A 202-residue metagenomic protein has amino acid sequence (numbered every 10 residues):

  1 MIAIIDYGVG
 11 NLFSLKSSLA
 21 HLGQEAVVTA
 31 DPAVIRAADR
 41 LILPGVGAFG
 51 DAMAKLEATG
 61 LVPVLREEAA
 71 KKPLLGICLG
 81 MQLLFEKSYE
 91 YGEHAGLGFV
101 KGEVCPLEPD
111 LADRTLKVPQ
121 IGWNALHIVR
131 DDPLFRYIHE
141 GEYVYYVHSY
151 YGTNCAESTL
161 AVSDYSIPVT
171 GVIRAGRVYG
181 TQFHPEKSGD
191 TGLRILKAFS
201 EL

Functional and structural regions predicted by a protein language model:
I2-Q24, F183-K187: N-terminal beta1-alpha1 ligand-phosphate binding loop
H21-V28, K55-T59, A125-V129, V162-D164: Short gly/ser/thr-rich secondary-structure transition/capping motifs
A26-A37: Short acidic low-complexity segments
R36-G45: Short acidic/histidine-rich motifs immediately flanking catalytic phosphotransfer sites in two-component signaling
F49-Q120: Cysteine-nucleophile active-site neighborhood
A70, E103-L202: Amide-donor transfer/coupling interface in amidating biosynthetic enzymes
